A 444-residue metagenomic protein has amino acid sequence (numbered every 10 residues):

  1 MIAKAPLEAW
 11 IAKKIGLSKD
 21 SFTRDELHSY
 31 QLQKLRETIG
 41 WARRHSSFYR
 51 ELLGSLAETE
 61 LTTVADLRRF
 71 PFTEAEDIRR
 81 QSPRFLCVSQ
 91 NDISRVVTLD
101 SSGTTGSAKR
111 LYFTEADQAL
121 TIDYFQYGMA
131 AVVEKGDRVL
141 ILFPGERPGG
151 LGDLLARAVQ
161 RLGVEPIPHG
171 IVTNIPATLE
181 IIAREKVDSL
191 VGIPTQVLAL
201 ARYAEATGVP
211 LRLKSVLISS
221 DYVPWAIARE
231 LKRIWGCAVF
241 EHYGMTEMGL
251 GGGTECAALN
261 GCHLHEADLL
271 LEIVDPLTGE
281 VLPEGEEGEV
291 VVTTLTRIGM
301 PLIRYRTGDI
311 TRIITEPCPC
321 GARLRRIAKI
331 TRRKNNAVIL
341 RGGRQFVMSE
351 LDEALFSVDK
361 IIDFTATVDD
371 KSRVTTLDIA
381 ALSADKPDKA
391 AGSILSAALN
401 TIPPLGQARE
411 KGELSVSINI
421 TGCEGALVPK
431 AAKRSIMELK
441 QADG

Functional and structural regions predicted by a protein language model:
M1-D100, G106-L120, Y127, T376-A380 (+2 more regions): Nucleotide 5′-phosphate-binding alpha/beta core
M1-L17, E74-I234, F240, L355: Active-site phosphate/ATP/adenylate-binding loop shared across adenylate-forming ligases
S107, G279-E280, R344, K433: Residue-level signal for well-ordered, solvent-exposed loop/turn and beta-edge residues enriched in charged/polar side
K135-L140, E289, T376-D378: Residues that mark the start of a beta-strand
E165, A238, L270, S415-S417: Conserved beta-strand segments of alpha/beta enzyme cores
L190, T296-Q407: AMP-binding/adenylate-forming catalytic core of the ANL superfamily
V223, R229-P317: Conserved AMP-binding/adenylate-forming
